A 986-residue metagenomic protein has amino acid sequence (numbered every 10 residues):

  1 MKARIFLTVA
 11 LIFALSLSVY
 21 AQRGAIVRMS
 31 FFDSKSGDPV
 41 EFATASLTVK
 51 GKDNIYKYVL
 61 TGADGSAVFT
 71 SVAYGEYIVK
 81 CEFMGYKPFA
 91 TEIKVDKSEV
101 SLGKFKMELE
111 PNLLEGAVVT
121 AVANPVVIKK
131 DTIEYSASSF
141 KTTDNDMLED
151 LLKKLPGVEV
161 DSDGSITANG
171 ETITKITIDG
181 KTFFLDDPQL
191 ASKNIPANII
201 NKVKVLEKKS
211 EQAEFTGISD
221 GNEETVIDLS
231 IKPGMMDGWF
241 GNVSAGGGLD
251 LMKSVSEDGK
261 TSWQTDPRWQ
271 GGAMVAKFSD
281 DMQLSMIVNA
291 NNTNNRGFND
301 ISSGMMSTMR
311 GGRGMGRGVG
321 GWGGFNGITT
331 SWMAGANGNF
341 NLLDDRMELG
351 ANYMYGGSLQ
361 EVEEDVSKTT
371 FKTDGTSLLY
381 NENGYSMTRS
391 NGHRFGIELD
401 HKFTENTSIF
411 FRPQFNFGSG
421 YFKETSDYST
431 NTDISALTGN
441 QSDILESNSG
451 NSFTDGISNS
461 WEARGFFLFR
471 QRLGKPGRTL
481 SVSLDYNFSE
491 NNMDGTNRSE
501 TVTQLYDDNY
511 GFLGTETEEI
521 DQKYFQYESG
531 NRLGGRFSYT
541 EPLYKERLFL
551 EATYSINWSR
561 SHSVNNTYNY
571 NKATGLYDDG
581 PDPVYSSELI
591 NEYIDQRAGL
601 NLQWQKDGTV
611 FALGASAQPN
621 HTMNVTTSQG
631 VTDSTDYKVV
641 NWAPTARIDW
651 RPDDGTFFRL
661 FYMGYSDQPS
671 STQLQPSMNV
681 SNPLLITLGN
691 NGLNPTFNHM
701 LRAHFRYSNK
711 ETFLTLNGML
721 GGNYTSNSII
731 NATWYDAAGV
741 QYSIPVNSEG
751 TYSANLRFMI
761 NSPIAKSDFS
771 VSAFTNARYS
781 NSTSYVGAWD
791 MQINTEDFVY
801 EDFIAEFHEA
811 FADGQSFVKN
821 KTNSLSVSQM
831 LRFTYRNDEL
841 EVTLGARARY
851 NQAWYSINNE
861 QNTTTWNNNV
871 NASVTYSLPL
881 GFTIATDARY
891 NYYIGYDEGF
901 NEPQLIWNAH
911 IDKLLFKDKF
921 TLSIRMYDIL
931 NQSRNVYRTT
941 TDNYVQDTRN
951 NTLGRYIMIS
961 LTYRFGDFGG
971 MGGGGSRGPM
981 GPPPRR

Functional and structural regions predicted by a protein language model:
Q22, R346, M354, R394-S419 (+5 more regions): Face-selective signature of the C-terminal outer-membrane beta-barrel domain
Q22-R23, D64-S66, K80, K87 (+19 more regions): Membrane-proximal, glycine/serine-rich, low-complexity loop/turn segments characteristic of large bacterial
A25-D33, G65, G103-F105: A short, amphipathic beta-strand motif
K35-K50, V126-I128: Short, ordered, surface-exposed loop/turn motifs in non-cytosolic proteins
K50-S66: Short, acidic Ser/Thr/Gly-rich low-complexity loop/linker segments typical of extracellular and cell-surface proteins
G51-N54, E76, K80-E92: A short, solvent-exposed loop/turn motif at the edges and junctions of modular extracellular/periplasmic domains
N299-I301, G318-T329, V362-T370, L378-G392 (+16 more regions): Extracellular/periplasm-exposed beta-strand and loop segments of Gram-negative cell-envelope proteins, dominated by
V842-L914: C-terminal beta-barrel architecture of Gram-negative outer-membrane proteins
